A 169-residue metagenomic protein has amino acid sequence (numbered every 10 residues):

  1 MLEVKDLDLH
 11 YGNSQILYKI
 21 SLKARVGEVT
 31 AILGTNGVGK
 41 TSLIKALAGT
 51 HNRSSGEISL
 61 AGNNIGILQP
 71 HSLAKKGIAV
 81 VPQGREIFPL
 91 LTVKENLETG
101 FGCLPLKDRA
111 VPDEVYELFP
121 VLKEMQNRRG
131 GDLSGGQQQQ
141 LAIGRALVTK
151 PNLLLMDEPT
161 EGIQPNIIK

Functional and structural regions predicted by a protein language model:
L2-V4, L17: Conserved structural motif at the start of ABC-family nucleotide-binding domains
L33-T35: The feature captures the beta-strand-to-loop junction immediately N-terminal to the Walker
A48: Helix-to-loop junction immediately C-terminal to a conserved catalytic motif
G56-N64, K76, A110-V111, E117: Conserved ABC transporter NBD signature motif
R129-L133, Q137: Conserved ABC ATPase signature
A146-L147: ABC ATPase C-loop
K150: Conserved catalytic motifs of ABC-family nucleotide-binding domains
L154-E158: Catalytic Walker B motif of ABC-type/P-loop ATPase nucleotide-binding domains
